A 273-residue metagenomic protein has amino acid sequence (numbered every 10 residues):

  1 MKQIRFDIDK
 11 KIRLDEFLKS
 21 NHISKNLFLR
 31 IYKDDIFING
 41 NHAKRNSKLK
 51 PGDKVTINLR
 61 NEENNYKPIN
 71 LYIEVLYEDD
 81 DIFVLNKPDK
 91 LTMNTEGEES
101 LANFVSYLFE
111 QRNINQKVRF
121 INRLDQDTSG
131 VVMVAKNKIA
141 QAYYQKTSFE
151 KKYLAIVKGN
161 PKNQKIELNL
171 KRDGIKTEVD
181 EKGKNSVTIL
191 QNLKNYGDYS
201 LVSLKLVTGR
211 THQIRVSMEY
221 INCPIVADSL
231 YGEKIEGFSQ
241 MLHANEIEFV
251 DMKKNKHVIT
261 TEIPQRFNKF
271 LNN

Functional and structural regions predicted by a protein language model:
M1-N273: RNA pseudouridine synthases
